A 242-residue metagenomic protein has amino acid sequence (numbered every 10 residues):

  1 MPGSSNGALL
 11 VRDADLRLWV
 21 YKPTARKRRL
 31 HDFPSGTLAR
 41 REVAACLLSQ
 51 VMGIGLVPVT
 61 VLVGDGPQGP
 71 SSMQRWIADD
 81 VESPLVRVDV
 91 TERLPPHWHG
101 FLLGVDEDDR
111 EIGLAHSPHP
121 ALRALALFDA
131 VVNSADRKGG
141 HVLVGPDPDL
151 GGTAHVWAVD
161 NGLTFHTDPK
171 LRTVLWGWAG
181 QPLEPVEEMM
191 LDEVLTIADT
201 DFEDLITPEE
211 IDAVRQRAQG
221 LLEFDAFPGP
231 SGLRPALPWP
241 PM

Functional and structural regions predicted by a protein language model:
M1-F101, V105-D106, F128-A135, P146 (+1 more regions): Conserved ATP-binding subdomain of kinase catalytic cores across diverse folds
L9-R17, R40, I54-V57, R123 (+6 more regions): A broad, low-amplitude sensor of folded, mature protein cores
P34, P146-M242: C-terminal catalytic region of ATP-dependent kinase domains
I54, L102-F165, K170: Conserved kinase catalytic-core segment
S71-V131, G177-Q181, P185-D212: ATP-dependent phospho-/nucleotidyl transfer catalytic cores
